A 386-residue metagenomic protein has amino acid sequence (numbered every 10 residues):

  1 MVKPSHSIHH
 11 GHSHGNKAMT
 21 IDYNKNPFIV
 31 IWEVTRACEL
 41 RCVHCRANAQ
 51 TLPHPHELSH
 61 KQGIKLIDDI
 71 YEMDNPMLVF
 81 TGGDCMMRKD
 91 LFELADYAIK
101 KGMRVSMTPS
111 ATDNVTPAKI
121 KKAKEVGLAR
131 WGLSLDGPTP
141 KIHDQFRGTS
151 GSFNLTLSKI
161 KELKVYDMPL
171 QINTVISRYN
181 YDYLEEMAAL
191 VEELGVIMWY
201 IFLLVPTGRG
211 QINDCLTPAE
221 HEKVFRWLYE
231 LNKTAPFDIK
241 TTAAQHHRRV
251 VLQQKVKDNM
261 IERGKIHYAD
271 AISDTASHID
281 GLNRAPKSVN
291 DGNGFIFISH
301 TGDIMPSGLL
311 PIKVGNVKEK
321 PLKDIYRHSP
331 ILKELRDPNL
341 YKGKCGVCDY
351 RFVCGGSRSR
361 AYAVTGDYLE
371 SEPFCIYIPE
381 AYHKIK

Functional and structural regions predicted by a protein language model:
M1-I31, G281-L282, P330: N-terminal [4Fe-4S]-dependent radical SAM core
V2, A219-D280, D303-G355: C-terminal accessory region of radical SAM enzymes
Y23-H60: Canonical Radical SAM [4Fe-4S] cluster-binding loop centered on the CxxxCxxC motif and its immediate flanking residues
E57-P218: Radical SAM/AdoMet-radical enzyme domain recognition
D69-G82, S371-K386: Short Fe-S-cluster ligation motifs
V289-N293: Short, small/polar residue-rich loop motifs at catalytic or cofactor-binding pockets
I298-S299: Short, acidic, Ser/Thr-enriched surface-loop or helix-capping motifs
Y341-K384: Cysteine-cluster motifs in flexible loop/terminal segments that predominantly coordinate metals
